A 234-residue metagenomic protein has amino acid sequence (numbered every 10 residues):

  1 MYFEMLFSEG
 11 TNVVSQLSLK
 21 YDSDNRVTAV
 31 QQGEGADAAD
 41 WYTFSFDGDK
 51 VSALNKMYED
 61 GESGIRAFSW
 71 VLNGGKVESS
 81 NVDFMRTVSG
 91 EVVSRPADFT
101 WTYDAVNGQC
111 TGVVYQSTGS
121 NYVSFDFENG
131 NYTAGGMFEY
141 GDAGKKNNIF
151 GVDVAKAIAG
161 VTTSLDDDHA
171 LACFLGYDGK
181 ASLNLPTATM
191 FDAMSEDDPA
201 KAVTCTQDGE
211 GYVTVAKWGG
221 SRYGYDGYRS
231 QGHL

Functional and structural regions predicted by a protein language model:
M1-L234: Buried hydrophobic residues that stabilize the cores of well-folded domains
